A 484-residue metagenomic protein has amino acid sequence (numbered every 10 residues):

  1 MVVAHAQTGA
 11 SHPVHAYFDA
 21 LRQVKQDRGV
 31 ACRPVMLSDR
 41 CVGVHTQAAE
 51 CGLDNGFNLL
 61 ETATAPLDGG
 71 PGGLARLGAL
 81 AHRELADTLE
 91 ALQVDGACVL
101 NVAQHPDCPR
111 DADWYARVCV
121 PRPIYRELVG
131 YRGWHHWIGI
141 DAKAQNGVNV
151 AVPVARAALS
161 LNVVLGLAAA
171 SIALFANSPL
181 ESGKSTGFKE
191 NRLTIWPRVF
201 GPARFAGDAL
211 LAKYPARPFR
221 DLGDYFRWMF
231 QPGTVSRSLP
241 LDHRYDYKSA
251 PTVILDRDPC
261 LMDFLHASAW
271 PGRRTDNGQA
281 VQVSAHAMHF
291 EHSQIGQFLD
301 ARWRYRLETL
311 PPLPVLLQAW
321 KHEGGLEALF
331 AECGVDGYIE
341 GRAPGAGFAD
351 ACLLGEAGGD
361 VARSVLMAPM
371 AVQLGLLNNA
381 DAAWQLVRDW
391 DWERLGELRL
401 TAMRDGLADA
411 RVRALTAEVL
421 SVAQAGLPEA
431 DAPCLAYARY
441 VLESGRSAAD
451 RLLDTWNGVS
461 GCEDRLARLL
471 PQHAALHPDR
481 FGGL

Functional and structural regions predicted by a protein language model:
M1, T62, N146-V150, V335 (+1 more regions): Hydrophobic faces of well-ordered beta-strands that scaffold small-molecule active sites in alpha/beta enzyme cores
M1-W137, A142-A144, L159-N162, A176 (+5 more regions): Terminal catalytic/cofactor-binding subdomain
Q104-G334: Loop-rich catalytic cores of soluble enzymes, especially ATP-dependent carboxylate-amine ligases and other
R273-G334, R342-F348, L354-A362, L366-M370 (+4 more regions): Extended, compositionally biased non-globular segments
